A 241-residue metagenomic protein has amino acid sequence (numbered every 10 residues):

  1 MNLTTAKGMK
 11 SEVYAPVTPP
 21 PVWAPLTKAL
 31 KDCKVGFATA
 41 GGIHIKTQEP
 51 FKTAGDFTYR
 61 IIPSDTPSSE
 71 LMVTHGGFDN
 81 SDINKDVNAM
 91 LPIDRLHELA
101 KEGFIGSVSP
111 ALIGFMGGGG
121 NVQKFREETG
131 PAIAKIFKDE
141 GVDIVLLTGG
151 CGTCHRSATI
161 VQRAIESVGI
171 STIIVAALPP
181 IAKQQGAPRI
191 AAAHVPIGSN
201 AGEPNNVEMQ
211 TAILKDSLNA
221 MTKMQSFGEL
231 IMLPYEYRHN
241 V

Functional and structural regions predicted by a protein language model:
M1-V241: Metallocofactor- and cofactor-centric catalytic cores in central/energy metabolism, strongly enriched
